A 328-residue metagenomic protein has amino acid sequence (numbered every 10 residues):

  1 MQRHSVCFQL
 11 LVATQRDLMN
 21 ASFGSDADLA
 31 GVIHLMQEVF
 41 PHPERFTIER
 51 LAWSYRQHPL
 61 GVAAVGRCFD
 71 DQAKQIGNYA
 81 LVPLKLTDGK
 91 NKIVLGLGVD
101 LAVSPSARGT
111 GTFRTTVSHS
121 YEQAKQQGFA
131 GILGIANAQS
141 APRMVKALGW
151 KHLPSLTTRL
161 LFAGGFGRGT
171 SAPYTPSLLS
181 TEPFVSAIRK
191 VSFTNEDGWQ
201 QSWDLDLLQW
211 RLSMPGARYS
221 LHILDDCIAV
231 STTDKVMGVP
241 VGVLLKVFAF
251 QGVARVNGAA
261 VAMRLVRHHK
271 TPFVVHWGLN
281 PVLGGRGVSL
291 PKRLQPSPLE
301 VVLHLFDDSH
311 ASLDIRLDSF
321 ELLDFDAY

Functional and structural regions predicted by a protein language model:
A21, A30-Q37, P41-D71, K125-Q127 (+2 more regions): Amide-forming acyltransferase catalytic core, primarily the GNAT-like/NAT-type and related acyltransferase folds
G66, G77-Y79, G96, L101 (+1 more regions): Conserved GNAT-family N-acetyltransferase fold
D70-I76, A80-G89, S231-M237: Acetyl-CoA-dependent GNAT
P83, A130-T175, V230-Y328: Active-site/acyl-donor-binding loops of N-acyltransferases
I93-P105, V239-F250: Conserved acetyl-CoA binding element of GNAT-fold acetyltransferases
V103, R108-E122, V253-L265: Conserved acetyl-CoA-binding loop-helix of GNAT-fold acetyltransferases
